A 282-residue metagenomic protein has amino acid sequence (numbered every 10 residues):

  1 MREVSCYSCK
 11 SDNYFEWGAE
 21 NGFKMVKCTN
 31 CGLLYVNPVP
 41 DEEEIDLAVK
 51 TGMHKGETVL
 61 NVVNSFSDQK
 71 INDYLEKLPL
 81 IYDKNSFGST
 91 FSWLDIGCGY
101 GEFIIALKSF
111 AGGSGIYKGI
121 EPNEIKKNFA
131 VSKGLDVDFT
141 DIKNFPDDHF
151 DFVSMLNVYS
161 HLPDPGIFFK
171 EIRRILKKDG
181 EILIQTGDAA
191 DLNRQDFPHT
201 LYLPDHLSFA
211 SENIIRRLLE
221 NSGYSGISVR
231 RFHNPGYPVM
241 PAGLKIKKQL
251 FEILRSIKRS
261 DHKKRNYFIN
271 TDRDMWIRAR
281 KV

Functional and structural regions predicted by a protein language model:
M1-L156, G166-F169, R231-F232, K264 (+2 more regions): Conserved N-terminal segment of class I S-adenosyl-L-methionine
Y7-Y14, N213-R230: A SAM-dependent methyltransferase catalytic signature shared across enzymes that methylate proteins
E16, I227-R255: Conserved catalytic loop of SAM-dependent methyltransferase domains
G52-V59, Q195-P204, L244-Q249: Short glycine/proline- and charge-enriched loop/turn segments that cap or connect secondary-structure elements
N157-H161: A short His-aromatic
P163-I167, R194: Short N-terminal helix/helix-N-cap motif within the alpha/beta-hydrolase-1
G166-E181: A short glycine-rich, Lys/Arg-flanked "PGG" loop and its adjoining helix->strand segment in the class I
I184-S208, N213-L218, N234: Short, glycine-/aromatic-enriched active-site segment of Class I SAM-dependent methyltransferases
